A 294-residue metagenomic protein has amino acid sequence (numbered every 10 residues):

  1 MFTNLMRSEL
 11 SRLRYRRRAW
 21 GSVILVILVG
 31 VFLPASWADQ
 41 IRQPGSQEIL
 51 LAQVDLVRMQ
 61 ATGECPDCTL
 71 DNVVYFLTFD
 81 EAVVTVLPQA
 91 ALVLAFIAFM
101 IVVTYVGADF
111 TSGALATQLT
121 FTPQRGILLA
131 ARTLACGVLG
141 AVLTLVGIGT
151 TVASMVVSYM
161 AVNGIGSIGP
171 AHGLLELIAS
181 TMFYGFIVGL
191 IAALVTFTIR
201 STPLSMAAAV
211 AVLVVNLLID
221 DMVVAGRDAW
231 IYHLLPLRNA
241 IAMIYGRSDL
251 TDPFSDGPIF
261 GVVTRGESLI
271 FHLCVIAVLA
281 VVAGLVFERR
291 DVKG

Functional and structural regions predicted by a protein language model:
M1-I27: Aromatic- and glycine-rich beta-strand/loop motifs that create alpha-glucan
R12, G107, Q118-T120, A192 (+1 more regions): Helix-capping/transition residues at the boundaries of transmembrane alpha-helices and the short helical linkers
L25-Y105, L129-T198, V224-A225, I244-F271: Secretory targeting signals
F32-Q40, T202-I241: Transmembrane helix segments
V102-F121, R125-G126: Transmembrane helix boundary and interhelical loop/hinge segments in multi-pass membrane proteins
I127-A130, F287: Alpha-helix N-cap/helix-start motif at helix boundaries, enriched for small hydrophobics
I270-G294: Junction motif at the cytosolic side of a transmembrane helix
